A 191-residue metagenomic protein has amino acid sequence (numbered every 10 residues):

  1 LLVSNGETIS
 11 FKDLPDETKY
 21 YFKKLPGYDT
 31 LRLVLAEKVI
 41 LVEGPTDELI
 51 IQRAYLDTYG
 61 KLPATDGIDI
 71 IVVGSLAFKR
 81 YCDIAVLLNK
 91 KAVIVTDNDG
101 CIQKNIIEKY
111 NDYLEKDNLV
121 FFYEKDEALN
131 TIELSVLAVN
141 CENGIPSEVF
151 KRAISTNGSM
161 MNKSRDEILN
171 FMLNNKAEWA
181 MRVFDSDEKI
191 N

Functional and structural regions predicted by a protein language model:
L1-D29: Switch/communication elements of ASCE P-loop NTPase nucleotide-binding domains
P26-L41, P45-N191: Acidic, Mg2+-coordinating catalytic modules of nucleic-acid enzymes
